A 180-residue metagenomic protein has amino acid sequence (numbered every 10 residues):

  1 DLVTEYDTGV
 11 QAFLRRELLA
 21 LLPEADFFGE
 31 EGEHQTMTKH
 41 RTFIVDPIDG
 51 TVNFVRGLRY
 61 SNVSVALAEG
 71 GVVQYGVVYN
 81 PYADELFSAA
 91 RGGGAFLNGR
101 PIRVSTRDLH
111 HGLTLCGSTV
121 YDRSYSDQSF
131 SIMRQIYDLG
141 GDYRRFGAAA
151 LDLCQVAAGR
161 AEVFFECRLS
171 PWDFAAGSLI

Functional and structural regions predicted by a protein language model:
D1-I48: N-terminal subdomain of lithium-sensitive/metallo-dependent phosphomonoesterases centered on the IMPase/IPPase/PAP
E30-E31, T119, C167-L169: Short secondary-structure boundary segments
R41-Y82: Glycine-rich active-site/cofactor-binding loop and its immediate structural neighborhood
G50-T51, L115, V156: Buried hydrophobic positions in well-ordered alpha/beta secondary-structure cores of metabolic enzymes
F54-G57, Y143-F146, A175: Short glycine/threonine-rich catalytic loop with a Thr-x-Gly-x-Asp
A66-L153: Acidic beta-strand-loop-alpha-helix segment within the catalytic core of divalent metal-dependent phosphate-processing
Q155, L179-I180: Hydrophobic/aromatic ligand-binding patch that stacks against planar heteroaromatic rings of cofactors or nucleotides
A158-V163: Alpha-to-beta junction loops
